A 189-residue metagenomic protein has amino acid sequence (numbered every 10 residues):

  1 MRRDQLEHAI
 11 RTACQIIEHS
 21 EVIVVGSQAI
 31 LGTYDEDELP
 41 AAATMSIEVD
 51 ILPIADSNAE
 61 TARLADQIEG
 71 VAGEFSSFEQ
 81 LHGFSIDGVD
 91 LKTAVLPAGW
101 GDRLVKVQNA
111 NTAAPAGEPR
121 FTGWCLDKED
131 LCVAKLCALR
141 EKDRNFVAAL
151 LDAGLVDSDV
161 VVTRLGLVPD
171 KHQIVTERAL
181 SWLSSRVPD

Functional and structural regions predicted by a protein language model:
M1-D189: Compositionally biased terminal segments of proteins
